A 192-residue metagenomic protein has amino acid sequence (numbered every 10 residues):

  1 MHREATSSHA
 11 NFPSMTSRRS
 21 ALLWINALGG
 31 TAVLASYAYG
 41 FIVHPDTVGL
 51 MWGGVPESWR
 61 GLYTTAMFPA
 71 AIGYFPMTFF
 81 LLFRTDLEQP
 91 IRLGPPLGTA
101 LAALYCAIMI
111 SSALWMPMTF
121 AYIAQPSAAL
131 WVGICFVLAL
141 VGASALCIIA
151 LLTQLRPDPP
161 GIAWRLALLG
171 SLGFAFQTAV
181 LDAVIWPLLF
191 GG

Functional and structural regions predicted by a protein language model:
P13-G29, G98, P160-L172: Alpha-helical transmembrane segments and their helix-start/interface "positive-inside/aromatic belt" motifs in integral
T16, I42-R60, T119-V132, V184-G192: Membrane-interface interhelical loops and short amphipathic "cap" helices that link adjacent transmembrane segments
G29-P45, V180: Alpha-helical transmembrane segments of multi-pass membrane proteins
A38-P45, F68-R92, I148-L152: Internal transmembrane alpha-helix with an interfacial aromatic "cap," most often the third helix
P56-Y74: Interfacial helix-start motif at the membrane-water boundary
D86-S144: Membrane-proximal helix-loop-helix units in multi-pass membrane proteins
A143-G192: Terminal transmembrane helical module of multi-pass membrane proteins
